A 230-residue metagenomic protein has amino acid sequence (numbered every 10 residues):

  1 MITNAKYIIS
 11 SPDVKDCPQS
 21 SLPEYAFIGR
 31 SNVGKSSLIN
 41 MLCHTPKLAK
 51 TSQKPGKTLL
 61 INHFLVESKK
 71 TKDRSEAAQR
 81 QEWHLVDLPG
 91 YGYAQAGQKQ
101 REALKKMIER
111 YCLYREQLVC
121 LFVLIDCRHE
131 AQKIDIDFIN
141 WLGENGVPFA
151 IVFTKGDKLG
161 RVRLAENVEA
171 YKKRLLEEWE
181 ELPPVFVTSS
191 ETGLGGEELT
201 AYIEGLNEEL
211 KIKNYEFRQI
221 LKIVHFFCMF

Functional and structural regions predicted by a protein language model:
M1-Y93: Conserved G1/Walker A P-loop phosphate-binding module
I2-V14, L159-E208: Canonical P-loop GTPase G-domain recognition
F27-V33, I39-N40, H44-P46, K50 (+8 more regions): Structured catalytic cores of enzymes that bind and process phosphorylated ligands/cofactors
T58-I61, W83, P89-L118, R128-W141: Switch II of P-loop NTPase G domains
S68-A78, N207-I223, M229-F230: Short, basic, low-complexity termini and linkers enriched in Ser/Thr/Gly/Pro that act as targeting/leader peptides
D87, T154, S189: Active-site glycine-centered loops adjacent to acidic/histidine catalytic or metal-binding residues that shape
E109-L182: Conserved C-terminal guanine-recognition region of P-loop GTPase G domains, centered on the G4
